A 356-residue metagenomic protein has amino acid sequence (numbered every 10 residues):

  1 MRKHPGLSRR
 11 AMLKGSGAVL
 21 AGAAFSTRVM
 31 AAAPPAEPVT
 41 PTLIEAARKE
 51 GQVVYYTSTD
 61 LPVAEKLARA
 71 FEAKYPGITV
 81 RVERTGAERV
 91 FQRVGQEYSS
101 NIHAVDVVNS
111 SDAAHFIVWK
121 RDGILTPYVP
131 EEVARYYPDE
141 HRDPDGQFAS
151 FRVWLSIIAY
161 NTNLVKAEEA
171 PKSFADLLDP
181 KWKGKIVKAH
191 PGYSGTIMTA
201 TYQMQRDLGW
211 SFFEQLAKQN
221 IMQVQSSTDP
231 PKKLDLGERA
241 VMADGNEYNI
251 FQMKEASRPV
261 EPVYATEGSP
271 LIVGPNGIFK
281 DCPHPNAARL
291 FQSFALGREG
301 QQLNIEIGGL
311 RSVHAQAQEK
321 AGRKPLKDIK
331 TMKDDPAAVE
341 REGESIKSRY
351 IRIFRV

Functional and structural regions predicted by a protein language model:
M1-T27: N-terminal secretory signal peptides
E37-R48, Q52-P76, I158: Short, polar/charged alpha-helical segment
T57-A68, V80-Y98, H103-P231, D235-E238: Extracytoplasmic ligand-binding site segments that recognize negatively charged/polar headgroups
A114-V118, A240-P259: A ligand-binding cleft/hinge motif common to bilobed small-molecule-binding domains
V153-W154, E214-A217, Q223-V224, A256-C282: Periplasmic-binding protein-like
A159-L164, Y202, I272-H284, L303-N304: A bilobed periplasmic-binding-protein/Venus flytrap-type ligand-binding module shared by bacterial periplasmic
W182-G192, A295-Q318: Periplasmic-binding protein-like
K320-V356: Extracellular/periplasmic bilobal clamshell ligand-binding domains
